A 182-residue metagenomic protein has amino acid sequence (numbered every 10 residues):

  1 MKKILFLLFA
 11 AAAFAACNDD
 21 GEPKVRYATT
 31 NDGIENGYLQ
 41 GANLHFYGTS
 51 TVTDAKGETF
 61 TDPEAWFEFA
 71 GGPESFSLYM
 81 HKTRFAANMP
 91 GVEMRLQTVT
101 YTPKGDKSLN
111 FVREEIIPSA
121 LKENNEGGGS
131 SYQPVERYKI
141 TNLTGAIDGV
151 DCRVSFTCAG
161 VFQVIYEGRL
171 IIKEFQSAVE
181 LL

Functional and structural regions predicted by a protein language model:
K3-F6, A11-H45, A159-L182: Bacterial Sec-dependent N-terminal signal peptides
E22, F85, V150: Residue-level marker of positions within ordered structural domains that often coincide with functionally constrained
G33, A42, K56-G57, K107 (+3 more regions): Intrinsic-disorder/low-complexity loop/linker signature
Q40, G72, A146-D148: Solvent-exposed loop and beta-edge segments used for protein-protein assembly and interaction
N43-H45, S75-S77, D151-R153: Exposed beta-strand and adjacent loop surfaces of beta-rich binding modules that mediate intermolecular recognition
Y47-S50: Alpha-helical subdomain
V52-Y138: Predominantly extracellular/secreted and cell-surface proteins with exposed, flexible low-complexity segments
N110-L182: Beta-sheet ligand-binding and adhesion/scaffold domains
